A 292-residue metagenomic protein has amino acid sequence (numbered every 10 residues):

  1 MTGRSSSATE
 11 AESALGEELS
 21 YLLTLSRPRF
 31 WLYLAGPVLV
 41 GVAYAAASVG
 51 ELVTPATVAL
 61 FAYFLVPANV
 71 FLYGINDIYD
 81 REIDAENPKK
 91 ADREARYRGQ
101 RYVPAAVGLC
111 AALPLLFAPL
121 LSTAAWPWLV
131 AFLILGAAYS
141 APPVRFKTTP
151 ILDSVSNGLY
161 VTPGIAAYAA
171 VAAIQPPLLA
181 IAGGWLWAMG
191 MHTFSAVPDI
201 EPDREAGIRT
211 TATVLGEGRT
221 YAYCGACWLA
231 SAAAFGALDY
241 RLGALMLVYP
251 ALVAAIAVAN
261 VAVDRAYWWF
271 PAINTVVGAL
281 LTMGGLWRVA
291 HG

Functional and structural regions predicted by a protein language model:
M1-G292: Multi-pass alpha-helical membrane architecture of UbiA-family and related isoprenoid/lipid prenyltransferases
